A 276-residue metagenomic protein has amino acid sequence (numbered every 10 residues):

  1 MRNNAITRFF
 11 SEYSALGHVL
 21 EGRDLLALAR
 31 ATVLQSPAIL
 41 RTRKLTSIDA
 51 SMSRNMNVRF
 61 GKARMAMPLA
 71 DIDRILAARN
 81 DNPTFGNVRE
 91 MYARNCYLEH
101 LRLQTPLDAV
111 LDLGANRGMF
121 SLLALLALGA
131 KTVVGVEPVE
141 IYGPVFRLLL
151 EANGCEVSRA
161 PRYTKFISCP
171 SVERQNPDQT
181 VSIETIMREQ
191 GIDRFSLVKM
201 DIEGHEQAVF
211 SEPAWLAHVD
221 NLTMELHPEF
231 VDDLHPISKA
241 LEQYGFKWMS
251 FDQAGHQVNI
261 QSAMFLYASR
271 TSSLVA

Functional and structural regions predicted by a protein language model:
M1-A276: Phosphate/nucleotide-binding beta-alpha loop and adjacent structural elements of enzyme active sites
